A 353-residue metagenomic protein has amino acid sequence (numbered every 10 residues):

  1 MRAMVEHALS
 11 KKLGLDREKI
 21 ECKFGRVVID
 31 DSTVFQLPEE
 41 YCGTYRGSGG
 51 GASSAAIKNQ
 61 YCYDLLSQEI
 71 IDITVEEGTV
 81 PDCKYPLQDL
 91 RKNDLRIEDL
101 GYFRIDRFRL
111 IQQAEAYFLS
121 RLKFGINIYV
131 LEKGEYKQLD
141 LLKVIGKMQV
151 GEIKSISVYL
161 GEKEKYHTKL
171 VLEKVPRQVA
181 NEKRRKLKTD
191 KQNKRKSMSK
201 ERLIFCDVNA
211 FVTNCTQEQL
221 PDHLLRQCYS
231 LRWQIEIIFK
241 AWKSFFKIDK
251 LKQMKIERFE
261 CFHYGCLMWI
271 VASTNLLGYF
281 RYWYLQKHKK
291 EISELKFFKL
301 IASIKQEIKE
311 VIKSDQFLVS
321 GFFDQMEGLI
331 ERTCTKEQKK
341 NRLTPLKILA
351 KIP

Functional and structural regions predicted by a protein language model:
R2-A8, K19-R26, D30-Y41, S48-P353: Single, function-defining residue in the core of a domain
S10-K12: Phosphate-interacting basic helix/loop segments used at nucleotide- and nucleic-acid interfaces
G14-R17: Short secondary-structure capping/turn segments at boundaries of alpha-helices and beta-strands
